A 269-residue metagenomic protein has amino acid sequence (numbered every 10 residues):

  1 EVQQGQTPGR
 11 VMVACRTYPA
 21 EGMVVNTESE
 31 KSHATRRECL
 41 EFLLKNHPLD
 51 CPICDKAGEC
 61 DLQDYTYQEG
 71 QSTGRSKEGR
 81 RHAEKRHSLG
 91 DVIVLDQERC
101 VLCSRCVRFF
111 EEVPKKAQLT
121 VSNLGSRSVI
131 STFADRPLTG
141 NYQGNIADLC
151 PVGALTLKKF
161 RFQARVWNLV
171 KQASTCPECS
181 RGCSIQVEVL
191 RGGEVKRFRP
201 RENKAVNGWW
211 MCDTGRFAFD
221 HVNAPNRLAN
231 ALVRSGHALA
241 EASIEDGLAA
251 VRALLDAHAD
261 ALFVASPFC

Functional and structural regions predicted by a protein language model:
V2-P177, R181-I185, E194: Fe-S ferredoxin-like electron-transfer domains and their immediately adjacent linker/connector regions across
P48, D96, C103, R108 (+3 more regions): Catalytic alpha/large subunits of respiratory electron-transfer oxidoreductases, centered on bis-MGD molybdoenzymes
